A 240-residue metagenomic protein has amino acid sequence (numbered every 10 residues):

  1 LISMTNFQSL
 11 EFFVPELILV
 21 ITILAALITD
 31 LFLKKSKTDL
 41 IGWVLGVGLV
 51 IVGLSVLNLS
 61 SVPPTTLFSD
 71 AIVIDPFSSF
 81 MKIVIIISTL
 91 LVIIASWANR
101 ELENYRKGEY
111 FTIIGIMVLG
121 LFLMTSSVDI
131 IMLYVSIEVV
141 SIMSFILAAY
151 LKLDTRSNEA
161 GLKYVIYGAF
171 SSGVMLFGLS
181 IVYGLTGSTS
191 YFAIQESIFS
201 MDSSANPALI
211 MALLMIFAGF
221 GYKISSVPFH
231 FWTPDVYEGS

Functional and structural regions predicted by a protein language model:
L1-S240: Alpha-helical transmembrane segments of multi-pass membrane proteins predominantly involved in bioenergetics
